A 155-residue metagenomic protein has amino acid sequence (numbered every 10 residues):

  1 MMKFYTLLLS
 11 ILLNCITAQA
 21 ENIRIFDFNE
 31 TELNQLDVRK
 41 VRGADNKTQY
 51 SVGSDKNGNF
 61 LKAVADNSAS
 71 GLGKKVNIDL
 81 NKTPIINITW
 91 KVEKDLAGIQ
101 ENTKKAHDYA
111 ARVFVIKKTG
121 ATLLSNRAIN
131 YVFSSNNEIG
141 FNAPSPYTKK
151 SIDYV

Functional and structural regions predicted by a protein language model:
M1-Y5: Positively charged n-region of N-terminal signal peptides that target proteins for export
T6-N14: Bacterial N-terminal signal peptides
A20-G43, Y131: Extracellular carbohydrate-recognition regions
R24, N57, P84, H107-A111 (+1 more regions): Residues that flank catalytic or metal-binding motifs in active/ligand-binding sites
Y50-G71: Short carbohydrate-recognition loop motifs
K75-I86: Extracellular/lumenal carbohydrate-interaction signature centered on repeated Trp-anchored short motifs
T89-D95, K118-G120: Solvent-exposed strand-to-loop "edge" motifs in beta-rich extracellular domains
D108, R112-D153: Extracellular/luminal beta-rich ligand-recognition and adhesion surfaces characterized by aromatic-Gly/Pro-enriched
